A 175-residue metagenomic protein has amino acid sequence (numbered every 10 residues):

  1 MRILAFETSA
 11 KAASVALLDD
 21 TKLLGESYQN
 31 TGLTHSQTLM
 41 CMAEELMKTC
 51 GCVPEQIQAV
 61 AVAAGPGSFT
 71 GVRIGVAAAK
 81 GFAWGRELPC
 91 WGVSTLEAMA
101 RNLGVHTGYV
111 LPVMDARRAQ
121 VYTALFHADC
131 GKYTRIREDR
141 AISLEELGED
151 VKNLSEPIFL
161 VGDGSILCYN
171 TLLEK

Functional and structural regions predicted by a protein language model:
M1-A64: N-terminal beta-alpha supersecondary unit
S14, T70, F82, C168-N170: Glycine/Thr-rich phosphate-binding loops of Rossmann-like dinucleotide-binding domains
K22, P89-K175: Surface "functional belts" at beta-alpha junctions
N30-C41, F69-R73, A77, S94: Residues at secondary-structure transition points
A43, A78-F82, M99-L103: Buried hydrophobic packing segments
K48-E55, W84-V93: Phosphate-handling active-site elements
A61-C90: DPxDG-like acidic metal-binding loop motif
